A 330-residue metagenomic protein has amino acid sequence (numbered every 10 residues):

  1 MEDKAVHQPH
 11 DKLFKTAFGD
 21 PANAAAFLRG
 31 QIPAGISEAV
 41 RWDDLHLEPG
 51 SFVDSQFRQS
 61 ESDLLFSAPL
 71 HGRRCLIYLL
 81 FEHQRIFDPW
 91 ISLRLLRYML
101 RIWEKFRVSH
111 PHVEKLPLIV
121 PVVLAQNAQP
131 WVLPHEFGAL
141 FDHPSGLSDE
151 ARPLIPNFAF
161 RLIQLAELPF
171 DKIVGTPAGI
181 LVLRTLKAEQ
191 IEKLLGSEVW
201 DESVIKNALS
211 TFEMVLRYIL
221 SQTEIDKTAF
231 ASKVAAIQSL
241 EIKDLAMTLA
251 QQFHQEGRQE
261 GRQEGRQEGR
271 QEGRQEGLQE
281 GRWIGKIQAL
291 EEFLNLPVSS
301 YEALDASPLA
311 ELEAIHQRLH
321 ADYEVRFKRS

Functional and structural regions predicted by a protein language model:
M1-S330: Elongated, amphipathic alpha-helical interaction scaffolds
